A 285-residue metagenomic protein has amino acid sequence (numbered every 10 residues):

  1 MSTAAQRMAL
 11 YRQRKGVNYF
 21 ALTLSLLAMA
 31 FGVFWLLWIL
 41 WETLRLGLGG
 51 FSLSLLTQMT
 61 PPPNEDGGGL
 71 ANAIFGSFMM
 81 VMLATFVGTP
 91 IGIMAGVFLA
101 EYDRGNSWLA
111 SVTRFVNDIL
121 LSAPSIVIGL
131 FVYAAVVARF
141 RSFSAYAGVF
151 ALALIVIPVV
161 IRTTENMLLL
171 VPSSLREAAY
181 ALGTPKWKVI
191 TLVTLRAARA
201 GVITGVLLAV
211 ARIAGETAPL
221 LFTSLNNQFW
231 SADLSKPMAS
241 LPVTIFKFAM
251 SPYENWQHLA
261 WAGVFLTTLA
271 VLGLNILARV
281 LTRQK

Functional and structural regions predicted by a protein language model:
T3, R7-T23, L27, W41-A84 (+2 more regions): Periplasmic/extracellular loop-to-transmembrane helix junction in inner-membrane transport proteins
A4, L99, E165, L169 (+3 more regions): C-terminal transmembrane helix and the adjacent membrane-cytosol boundary/short C-terminal tail of inner/organellar
P63-N64, L220-T268: Interhelical loop and adjacent transmembrane-helix boundary motif in polytopic membrane transport permeases
F75, M79-V87, I91, A95 (+4 more regions): Hydrophobic alpha-helical transmembrane segments of multipass integral membrane proteins, especially permease/channel
A84-N117, A278-R283: Transmembrane-helix boundary motif in ABC transporter permease subunits
T85, K186-F222: Transmembrane alpha-helices
N117-L154: Generic hydrophobic transmembrane alpha-helix motif, especially the helices
P124, L182-G183, R196: Glycine/proline-centered hinge or cleavage motifs at structural transition points of membrane proteins
